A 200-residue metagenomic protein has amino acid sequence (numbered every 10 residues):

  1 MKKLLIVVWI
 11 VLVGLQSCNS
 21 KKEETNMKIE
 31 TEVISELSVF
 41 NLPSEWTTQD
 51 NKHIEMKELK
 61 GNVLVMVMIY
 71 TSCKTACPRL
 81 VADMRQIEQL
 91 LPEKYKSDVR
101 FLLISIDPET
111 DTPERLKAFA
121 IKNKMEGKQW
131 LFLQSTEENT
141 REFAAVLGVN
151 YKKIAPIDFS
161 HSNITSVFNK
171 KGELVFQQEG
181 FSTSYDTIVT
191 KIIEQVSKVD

Functional and structural regions predicted by a protein language model:
G14-S17: C-terminal motif of bacterial Sec signal peptides marking the signal peptidase cleavage site
N19-K22: Bacterial signal peptide processing site
T25-K57, A82-D83: N-terminal "domain-start" segment that seeds a small globular fold
M56-P78, A82-M84: Short active-site neighborhood of thiol/selenol oxidoreductases, capturing the structured segment around
N62-V63, L80-L103: Conserved helix-turn-beta segment immediately C-terminal to the redox Cys motif in thioredoxin-like folds
D98-D111, K128-T140: Thiol-based oxidoreductase modules, predominantly thioredoxin-like and allied folds used for disulfide exchange
K117-S162: Short, internal strand/loop/helix patches that form the active-site neighborhood or redox-interaction surface
I154-D200: Thiol-/selenol-based redox modules, centered on thioredoxin-like and closely related oxidoreductase domains
